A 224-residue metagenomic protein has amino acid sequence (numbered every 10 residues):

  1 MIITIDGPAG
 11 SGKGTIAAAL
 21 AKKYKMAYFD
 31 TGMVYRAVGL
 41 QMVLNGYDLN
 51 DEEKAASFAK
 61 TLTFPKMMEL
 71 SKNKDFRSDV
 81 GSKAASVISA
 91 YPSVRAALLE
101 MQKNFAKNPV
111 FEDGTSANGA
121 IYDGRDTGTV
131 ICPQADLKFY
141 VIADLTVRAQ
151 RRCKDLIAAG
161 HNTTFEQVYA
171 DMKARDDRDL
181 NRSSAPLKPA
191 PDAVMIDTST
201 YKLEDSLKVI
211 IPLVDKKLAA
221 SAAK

Functional and structural regions predicted by a protein language model:
I3-I5: Hydrophobic anchor at the beta1->P-loop junction of P-loop NTPases
P8: P-loop (Walker A) phosphate-binding loop of NTP-binding proteins
S11: ATP-binding Walker
G14: Walker A/P-loop
K22-D30, Y47: Post-Walker A helix-loop "phosphate-sensing" segment adjacent to the P-loop in P-loop NTPases
V34-G119, T146, Q150, A158 (+6 more regions): ATP-dependent small-molecule kinase phosphotransfer cores that center on conserved nucleotide phosphate-binding segments
D136-L137, P189-D205: Phosphate-binding beta-loop-alpha motif at adenosine-nucleotide cofactor sites
